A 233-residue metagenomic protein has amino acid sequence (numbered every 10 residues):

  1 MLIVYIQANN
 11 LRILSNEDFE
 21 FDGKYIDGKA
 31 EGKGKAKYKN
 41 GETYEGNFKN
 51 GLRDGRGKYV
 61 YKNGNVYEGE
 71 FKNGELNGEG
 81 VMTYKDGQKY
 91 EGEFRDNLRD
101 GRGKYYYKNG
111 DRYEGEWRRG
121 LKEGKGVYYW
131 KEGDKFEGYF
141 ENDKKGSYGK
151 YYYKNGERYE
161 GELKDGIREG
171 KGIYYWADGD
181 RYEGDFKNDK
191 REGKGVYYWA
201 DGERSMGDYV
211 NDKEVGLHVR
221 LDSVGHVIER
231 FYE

Functional and structural regions predicted by a protein language model:
M1-A8: Classical Sec-dependent N-terminal signal peptides that target proteins to the secretory pathway
Y5, K131, A200-D201, K213: Intrinsically disordered low-complexity regions specifically enriched for long asparagine
N9-G23: Short N-terminal segments immediately surrounding and downstream of signal-peptide cleavage
L14-N16, A36-N40, K58-K62, V81-K85 (+6 more regions): Beta-turn initiation residues at beta-strand->coil junctions
E20-E31, E42-D54, V66-N77, Q88-D100 (+6 more regions): Conserved anchor residues at repeat-unit boundaries in beta-strand-based tandem repeats, strongest for the MORN repeat
